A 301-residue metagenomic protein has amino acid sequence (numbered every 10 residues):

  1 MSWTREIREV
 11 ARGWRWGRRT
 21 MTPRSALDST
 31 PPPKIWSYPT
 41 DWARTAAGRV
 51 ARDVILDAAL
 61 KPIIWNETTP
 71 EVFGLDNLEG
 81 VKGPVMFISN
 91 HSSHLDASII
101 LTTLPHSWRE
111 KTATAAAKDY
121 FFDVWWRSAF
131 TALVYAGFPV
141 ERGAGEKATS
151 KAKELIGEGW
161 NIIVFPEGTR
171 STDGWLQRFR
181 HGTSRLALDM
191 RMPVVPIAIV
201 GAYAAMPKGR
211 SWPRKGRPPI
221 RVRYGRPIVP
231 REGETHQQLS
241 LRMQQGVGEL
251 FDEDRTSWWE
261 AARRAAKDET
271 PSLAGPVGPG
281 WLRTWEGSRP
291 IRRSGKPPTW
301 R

Functional and structural regions predicted by a protein language model:
M1-T40, R44, A51, E146-R301: Non-catalytic C-terminal accessory region of glycerolipid acyltransferases and related lyso-lipid remodeling enzymes
Y38, E79-G143: Catalytic core of membrane glycerolipid acyltransferases/transacylases, capturing the structured, soluble-facing
P39-W65: Eukaryote-specific, low-hydrophobicity, charge-rich regions
G48, P62-T68, P139-G143, D173: Short, flexible loop segments at the rims of nucleotide/cofactor-binding pockets, characterized by
L60-H91: Helix-to-loop junction immediately C-terminal to a conserved catalytic motif
L60-K61, A132-P139, P166-T169: Short, basic, glycine/proline-bearing loop/turn elements
V72, F87, T114-A115, V222-Y224: Generic preference for hydrophobic
V72-L75, V124, E146-T149: Structural motif corresponding to alpha-helix initiation and N-cap regions
